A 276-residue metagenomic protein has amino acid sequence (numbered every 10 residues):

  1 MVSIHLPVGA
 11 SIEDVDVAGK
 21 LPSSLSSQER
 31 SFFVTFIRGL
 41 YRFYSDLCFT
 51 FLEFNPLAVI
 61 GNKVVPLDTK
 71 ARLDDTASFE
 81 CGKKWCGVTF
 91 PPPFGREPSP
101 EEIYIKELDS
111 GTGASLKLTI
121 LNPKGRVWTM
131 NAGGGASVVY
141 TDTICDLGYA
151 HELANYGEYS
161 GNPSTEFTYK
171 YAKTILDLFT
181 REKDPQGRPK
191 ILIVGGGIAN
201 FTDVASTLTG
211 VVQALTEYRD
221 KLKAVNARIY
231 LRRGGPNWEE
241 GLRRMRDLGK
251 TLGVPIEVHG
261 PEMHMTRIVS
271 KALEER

Functional and structural regions predicted by a protein language model:
M1-E53, A58-I191, V204-A205, T209 (+3 more regions): ATP-dependent carboxylate/acyl-activation modules
L192-G196, N226: Short beta-strands and strand-loop turn motifs
G197-T202: Short acidic, S/G/P-rich loop/turn micro-motifs used as interaction or catalytic elements
V225-R233: Short internal beta-strands
